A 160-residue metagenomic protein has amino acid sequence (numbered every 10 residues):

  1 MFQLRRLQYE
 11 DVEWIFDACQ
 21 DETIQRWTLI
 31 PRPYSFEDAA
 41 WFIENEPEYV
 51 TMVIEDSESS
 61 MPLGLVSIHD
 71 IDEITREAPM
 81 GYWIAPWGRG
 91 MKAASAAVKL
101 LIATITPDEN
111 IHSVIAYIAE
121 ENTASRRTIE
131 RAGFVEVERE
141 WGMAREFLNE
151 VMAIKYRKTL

Functional and structural regions predicted by a protein language model:
M1-D21, E55-L160: Acyl-donor (CoA/ACP) binding surface of acyl/acetyltransferases
Y9-F16, F36, A40, E44: An amphipathic alpha-helix signature
T23, R32, P47-E48, G133 (+1 more regions): Residue-level detector of secondary-structure transition/capping positions
T23-F42: Conserved GNAT-fold acetyl-CoA-binding loop/helix
Y34-D38, E46-P47, I84-A85: Juxtamembrane/interface motifs at transmembrane-helix termini
D38-W41, P47, T128, V151: A generic membrane alpha-helix/interface feature
I43-V53, G64: A short helix-loop-beta-strand connector motif used in the catalytic cores of GNAT acetyltransferases and, in some
